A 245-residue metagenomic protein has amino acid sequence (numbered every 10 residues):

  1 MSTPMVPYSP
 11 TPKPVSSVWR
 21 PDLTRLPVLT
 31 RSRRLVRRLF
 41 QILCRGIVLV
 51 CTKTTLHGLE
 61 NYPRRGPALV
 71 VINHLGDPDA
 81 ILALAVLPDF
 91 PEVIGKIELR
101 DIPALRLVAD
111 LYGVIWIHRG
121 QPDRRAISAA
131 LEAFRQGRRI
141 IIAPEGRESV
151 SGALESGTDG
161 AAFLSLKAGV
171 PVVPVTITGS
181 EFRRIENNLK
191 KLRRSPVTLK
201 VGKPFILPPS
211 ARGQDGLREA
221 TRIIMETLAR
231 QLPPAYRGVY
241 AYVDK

Functional and structural regions predicted by a protein language model:
S2-V36, R125-K245: Non-catalytic C-terminal accessory region of glycerolipid acyltransferases and related lyso-lipid remodeling enzymes
T30-T52, R106, D110-G113: Short hydrophobic helices that act as membrane-entry/anchoring signals
L35, L39, L43, D79-L82 (+3 more regions): Hydrophobic alpha-helical segments typical of transmembrane helices and their membrane-interface/capping positions
L43-H74: Helix-to-loop junction immediately C-terminal to a conserved catalytic motif
C51-K53, F90, L111, G137 (+1 more regions): A generic structural signal for alpha->beta connector loops
T52, G120-D123, L154: A conditional alpha-helix N-cap/helix-loop micro-motif detector
L56, V93, V114-W116, V172 (+1 more regions): Conserved beta-strand scaffold positions in the cores of enzyme catalytic domains, especially in NTP/NDP-utilizing
Y62-P122, A129: Catalytic core of membrane glycerolipid acyltransferases/transacylases, capturing the structured, soluble-facing
